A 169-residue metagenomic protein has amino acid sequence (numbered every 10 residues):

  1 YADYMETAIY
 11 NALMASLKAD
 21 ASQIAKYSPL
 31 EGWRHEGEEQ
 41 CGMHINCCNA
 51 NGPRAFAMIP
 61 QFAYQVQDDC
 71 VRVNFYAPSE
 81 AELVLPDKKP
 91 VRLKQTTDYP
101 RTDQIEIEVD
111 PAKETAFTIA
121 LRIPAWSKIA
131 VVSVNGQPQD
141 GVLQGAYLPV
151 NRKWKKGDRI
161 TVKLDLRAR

Functional and structural regions predicted by a protein language model:
Y1-I123, V131: Aromatic (Trp/Tyr) and acidic
L13, L17, Q137, D165-A168: Hydrophobic alpha-helix feature that most strongly marks membrane-spanning transmembrane helices and their immediate
V73, T161-R169: Glycine/proline-rich low-complexity spacer/linker segments in large multi-domain proteins
E108, A120, S133, N151 (+1 more regions): Beta-strand residues in well-ordered beta-sheet regions across diverse protein folds
P111, A125, L166-A168: Beta-strand elements of well-folded, non-transmembrane domains
S127-R152: Solvent-exposed beta-strand/loop surfaces of large extracellular or lumenal domains
